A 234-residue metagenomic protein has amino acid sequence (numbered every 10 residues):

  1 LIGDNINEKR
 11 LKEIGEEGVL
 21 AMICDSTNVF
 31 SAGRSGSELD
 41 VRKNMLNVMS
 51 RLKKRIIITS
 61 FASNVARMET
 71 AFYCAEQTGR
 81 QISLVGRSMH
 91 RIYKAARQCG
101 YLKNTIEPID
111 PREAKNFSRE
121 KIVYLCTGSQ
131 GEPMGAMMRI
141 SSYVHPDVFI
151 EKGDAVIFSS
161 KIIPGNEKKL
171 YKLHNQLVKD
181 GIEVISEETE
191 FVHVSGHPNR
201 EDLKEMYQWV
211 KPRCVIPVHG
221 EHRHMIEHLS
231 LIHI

Functional and structural regions predicted by a protein language model:
L1-N116, G135-D147, K168-L170: His/Asp/Glu-rich metal-coordinating catalytic cores of metallo-dependent phosphodiesterases/hydrolases acting on
V19, K54, L203-G220: Proline-aspartate-enriched helix->loop->beta-strand connector
D25, T59, S83-G86, L125-T127 (+4 more regions): Generic beta-strand/beta-sheet core signal
T27-V29, S63-N64, M89-H90, S129-E132 (+3 more regions): Short, glycine-/Ser/Thr-/acidic-enriched flexible segments
G33-R34, T59-F61, V192-G196, P217-V218: Glycine- and other small-residue-rich loops at beta-strand/loop junctions that grip anionic moieties
V148-I150, K161-G181: Redox- and metal-dependent alpha/beta enzyme cores, enriched for Fe-S-associated oxidoreductases and cofactor-handling
G181-G196, D202-L203: Generic long, charged, amphipathic alpha-helical segments
I232-I234: Conserved small/polar residues in nucleotide/adenosyl-binding loops
